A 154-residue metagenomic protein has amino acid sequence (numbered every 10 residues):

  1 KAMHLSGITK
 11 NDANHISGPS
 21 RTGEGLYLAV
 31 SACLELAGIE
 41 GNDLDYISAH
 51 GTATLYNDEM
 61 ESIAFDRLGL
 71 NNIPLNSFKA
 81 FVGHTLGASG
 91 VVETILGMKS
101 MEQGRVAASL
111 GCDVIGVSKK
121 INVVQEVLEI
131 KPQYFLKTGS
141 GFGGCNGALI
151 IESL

Functional and structural regions predicted by a protein language model:
K1-A37, D45-Y46: Condensing-enzyme catalytic core mediating Claisen C-C bond formation in acyl metabolism
K1-M3, L28-N42, I63-F81, S89-F142 (+1 more regions): Structural signature of cysteine-dependent C-C bond-forming condensing enzymes
S6-A13, G51-A53, V82, S140-G141: Glycine-rich beta-alpha junction loops
N11, Y46, E61, A80 (+1 more regions): Glycine-rich phosphate/pyrophosphate-binding loop at beta-loop-alpha junctions
N14-T22, T52-G69, G87-V92, E126: Short glycine/threonine-rich loop-to-helix capping motif typified by GTGT followed within a few residues by an Asp-Pro
G41-N57, N72: Conserved beta-ketoacyl condensing-enzyme motif
N146-I150: Short beta-strand scaffold segments in enzyme catalytic cores
